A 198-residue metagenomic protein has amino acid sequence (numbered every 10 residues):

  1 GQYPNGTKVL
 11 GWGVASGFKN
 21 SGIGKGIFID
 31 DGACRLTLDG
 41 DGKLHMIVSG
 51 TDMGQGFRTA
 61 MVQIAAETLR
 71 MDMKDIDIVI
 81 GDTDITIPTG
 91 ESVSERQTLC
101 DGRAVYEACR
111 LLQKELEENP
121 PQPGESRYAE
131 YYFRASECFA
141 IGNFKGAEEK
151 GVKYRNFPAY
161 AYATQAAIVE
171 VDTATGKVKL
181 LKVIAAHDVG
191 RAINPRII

Functional and structural regions predicted by a protein language model:
G1-H45, S49-T68, D82-I198: Cofactor-centric catalytic regions
D72-D77: Short acidic capping loops at alpha-helix termini that bridge into adjacent secondary structure
